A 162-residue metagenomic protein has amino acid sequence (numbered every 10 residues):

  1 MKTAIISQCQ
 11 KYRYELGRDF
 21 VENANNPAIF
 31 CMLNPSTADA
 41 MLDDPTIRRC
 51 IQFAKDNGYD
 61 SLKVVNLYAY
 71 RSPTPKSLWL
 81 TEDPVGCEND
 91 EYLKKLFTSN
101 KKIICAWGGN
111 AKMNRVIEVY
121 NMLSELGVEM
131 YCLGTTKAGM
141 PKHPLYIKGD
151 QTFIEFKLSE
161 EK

Functional and structural regions predicted by a protein language model:
M1-D44: Active-site and ligand/interface coordination hotspots across diverse enzymes and nucleic-acid-associated assemblies
E15-E22, P45-L62: Short amphipathic alpha-helices and their capping/turn segments at secondary-structure boundaries
P27, D60-S61, K102, E129: Residues at the starts of beta-strands that form the adenosine-phosphate
P35-T37, A69, N110-A111: Short, glycine/serine-rich, charged loops/turns that create anion-binding and catalytic segments at active sites
R48, A69, T81-V85: Extended terminal accessory/targeting regions
D60-K76: Short connector loops at secondary-structure junctions
L78-K162: Glycine/proline-rich loop-helix segments at beta-alpha junctions forming the active-site rim of enzyme cores
